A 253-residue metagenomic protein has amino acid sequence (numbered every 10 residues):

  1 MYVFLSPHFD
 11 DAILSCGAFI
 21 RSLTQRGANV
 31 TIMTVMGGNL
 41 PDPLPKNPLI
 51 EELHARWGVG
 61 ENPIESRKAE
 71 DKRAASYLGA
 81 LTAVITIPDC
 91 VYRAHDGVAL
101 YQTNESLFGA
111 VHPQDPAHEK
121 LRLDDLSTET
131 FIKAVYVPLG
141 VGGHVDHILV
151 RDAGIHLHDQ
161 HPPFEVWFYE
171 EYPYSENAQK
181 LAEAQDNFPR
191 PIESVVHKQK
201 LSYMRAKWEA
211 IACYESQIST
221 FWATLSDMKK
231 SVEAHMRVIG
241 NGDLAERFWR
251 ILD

Functional and structural regions predicted by a protein language model:
M1-Q160: Active-site beta-strand->loop->alpha-helix modules in alpha/beta enzyme cores, enriched in Gly/His/Asp(Glu)
R26, R67-L100, N104-E105, P116 (+3 more regions): The feature marks non-catalytic terminal segments
